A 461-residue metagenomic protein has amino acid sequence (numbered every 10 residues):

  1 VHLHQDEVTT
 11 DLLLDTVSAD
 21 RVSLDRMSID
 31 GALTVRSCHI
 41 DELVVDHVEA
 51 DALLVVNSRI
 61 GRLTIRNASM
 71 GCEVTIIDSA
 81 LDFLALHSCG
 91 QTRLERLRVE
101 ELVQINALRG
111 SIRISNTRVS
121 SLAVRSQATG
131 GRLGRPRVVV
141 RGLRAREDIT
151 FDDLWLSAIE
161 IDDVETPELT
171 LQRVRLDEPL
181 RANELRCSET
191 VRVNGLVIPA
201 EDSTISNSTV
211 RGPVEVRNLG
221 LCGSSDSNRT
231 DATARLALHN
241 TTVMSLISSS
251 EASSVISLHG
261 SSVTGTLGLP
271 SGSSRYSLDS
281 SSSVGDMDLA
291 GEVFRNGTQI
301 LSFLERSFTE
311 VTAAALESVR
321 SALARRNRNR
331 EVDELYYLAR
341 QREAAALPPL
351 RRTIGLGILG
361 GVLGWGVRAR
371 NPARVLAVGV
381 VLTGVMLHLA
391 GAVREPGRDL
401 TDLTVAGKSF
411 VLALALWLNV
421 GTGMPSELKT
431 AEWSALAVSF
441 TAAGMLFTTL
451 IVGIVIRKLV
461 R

Functional and structural regions predicted by a protein language model:
H2-R461: Terminal module of membrane-associated proteins
